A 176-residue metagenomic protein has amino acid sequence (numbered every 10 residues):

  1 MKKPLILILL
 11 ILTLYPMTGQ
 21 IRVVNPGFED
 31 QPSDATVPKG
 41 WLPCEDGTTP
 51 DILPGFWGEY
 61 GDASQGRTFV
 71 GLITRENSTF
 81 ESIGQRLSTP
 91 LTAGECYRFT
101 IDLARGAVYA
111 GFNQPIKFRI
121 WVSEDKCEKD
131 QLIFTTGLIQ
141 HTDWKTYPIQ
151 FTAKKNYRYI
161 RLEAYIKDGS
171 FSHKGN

Functional and structural regions predicted by a protein language model:
M1-V23: Bacterial Sec-dependent N-terminal signal peptides
K3-P4, D30, D125: Intrinsic disorder/low-complexity segments enriched in polar/small residues
P4-L5, W121, E163: Small/flexible residues
Y15, V108-Y109: Hydrophobic alpha-helical segments, especially N-terminal targeting/anchoring helices
Q20-C96, T100-G106, N113-P115, D130-N176: Aromatic (Trp/Tyr/Phe) and Gly/Pro-enriched flexible surface segments
I116-D125: Short, surface-exposed beta-strand/strand-loop-strand elements in extracellular ectodomains
